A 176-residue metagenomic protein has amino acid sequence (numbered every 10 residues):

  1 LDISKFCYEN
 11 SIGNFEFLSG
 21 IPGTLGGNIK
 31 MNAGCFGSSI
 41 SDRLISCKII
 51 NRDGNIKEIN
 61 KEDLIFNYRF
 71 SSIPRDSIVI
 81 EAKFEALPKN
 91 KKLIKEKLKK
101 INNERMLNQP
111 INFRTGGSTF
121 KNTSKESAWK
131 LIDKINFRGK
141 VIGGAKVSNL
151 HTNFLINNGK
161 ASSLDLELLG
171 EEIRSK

Functional and structural regions predicted by a protein language model:
L1-L25: Anion-binding (especially nucleotide phosphate/pyrophosphate-binding) glycine-rich loop and adjoining beta-alpha core
K5, L168-E171: A broad detector of short, well-ordered amphipathic alpha-helices that serve as recognition/interaction surfaces
E16-G23, K30-A33, N112-F113, K140: Short glycine- and Lys/Arg-enriched binding-loop motifs that mark or flank ligand-binding interfaces
G27-K30, T152-F154: Short secondary-structure transition/capping segments
N28-G37, K57: Core subunits and conserved enzymes of cellular information-processing and envelope-translocation systems across
S39-S41: Short loop/turn motifs at secondary-structure junctions and domain boundaries
I45-I49: Short polybasic amphipathic segments
I50-R52, I56-L168, S175: Phosphate/pyrophosphate- and phosphate-bearing ligand-binding catalytic cores of soluble enzymes
